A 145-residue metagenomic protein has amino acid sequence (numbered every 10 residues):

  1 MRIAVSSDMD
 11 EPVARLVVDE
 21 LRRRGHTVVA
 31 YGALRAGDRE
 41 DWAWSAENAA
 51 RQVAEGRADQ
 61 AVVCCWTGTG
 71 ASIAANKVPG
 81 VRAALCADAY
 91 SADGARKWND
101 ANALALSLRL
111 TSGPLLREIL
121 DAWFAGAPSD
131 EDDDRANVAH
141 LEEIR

Functional and structural regions predicted by a protein language model:
R2-I3, A58-A61, G80-R82: Short active-site oxyanion
R2-S6, D10, A89-R145: C-terminal binding/interaction regions
A4-R24: Glycine-rich phosphate/diphosphate-binding loop of Rossmann-like nucleotide-binding domains
V17-D19, I73-K77, R117-E118: Short amphipathic alpha-helical segments
T27-D38: A short beta-strand-loop structural module common to alpha/beta enzyme folds
W42-C64: Short, structured active-site "lid" loops
V63-C64, T69-R109: Mid-chain, well-packed structural core segment of small domains
